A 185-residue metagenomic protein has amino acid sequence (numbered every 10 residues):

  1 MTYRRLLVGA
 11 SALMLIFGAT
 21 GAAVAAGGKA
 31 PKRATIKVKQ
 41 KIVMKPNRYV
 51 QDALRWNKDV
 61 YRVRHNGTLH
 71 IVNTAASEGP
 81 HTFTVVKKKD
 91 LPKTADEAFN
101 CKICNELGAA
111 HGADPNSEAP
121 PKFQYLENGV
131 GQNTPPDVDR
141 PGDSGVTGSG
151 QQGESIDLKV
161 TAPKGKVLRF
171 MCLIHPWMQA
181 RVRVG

Functional and structural regions predicted by a protein language model:
M1-A10: Bacterial N-terminal signal peptides that target proteins for export
R5, G18-A19: Accessory low-complexity/Zn-finger-associated flanking regions of SET/PR-domain chromatin methyltransferases
A10-G18: Bacterial N-terminal signal peptides
A23-G185: Extracytoplasmic copper-binding redox domains, predominantly the cupredoxin/blue-copper superfamily
